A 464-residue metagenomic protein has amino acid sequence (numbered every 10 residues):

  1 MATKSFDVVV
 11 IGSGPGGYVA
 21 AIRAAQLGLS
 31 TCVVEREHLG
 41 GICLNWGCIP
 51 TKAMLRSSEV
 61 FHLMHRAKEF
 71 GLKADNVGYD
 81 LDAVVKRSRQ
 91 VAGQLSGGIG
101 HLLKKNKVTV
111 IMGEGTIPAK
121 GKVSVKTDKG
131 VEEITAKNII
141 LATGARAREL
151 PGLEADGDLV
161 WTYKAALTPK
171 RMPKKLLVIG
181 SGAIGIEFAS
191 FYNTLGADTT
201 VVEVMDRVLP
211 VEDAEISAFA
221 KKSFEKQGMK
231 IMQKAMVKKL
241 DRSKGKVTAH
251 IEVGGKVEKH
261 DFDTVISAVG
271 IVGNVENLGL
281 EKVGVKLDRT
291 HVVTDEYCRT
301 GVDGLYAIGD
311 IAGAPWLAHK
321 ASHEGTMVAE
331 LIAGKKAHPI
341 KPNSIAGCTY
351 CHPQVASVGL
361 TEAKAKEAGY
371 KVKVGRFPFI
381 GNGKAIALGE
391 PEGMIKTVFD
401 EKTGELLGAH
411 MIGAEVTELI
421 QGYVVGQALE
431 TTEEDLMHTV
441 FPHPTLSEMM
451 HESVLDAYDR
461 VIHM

Functional and structural regions predicted by a protein language model:
A2-F6, I22-L29, V34-M172, T200 (+7 more regions): Glycine-rich flavin
A2-G14, M172-I179: Beta1/beta-strand and adjacent pyrophosphate-binding region of the FAD-binding site in flavoprotein oxidoreductases
V9-G16, A25-E37, I42, I49 (+3 more regions): Flexible, glycine-rich terminal cap/loop adjacent to redox cofactors in electron-transfer oxidoreductases
V9-I11, G115, E133-G144, V178-I179 (+3 more regions): Short hydrophobic core segments
G17, G185-I186: N-terminal Rossmann-fold NAD(P) dinucleotide-binding loop
A21, A25, A189, N193-T194: Gly/Ala-rich phosphate-binding loop of Rossmann-like dinucleotide-binding domains, activating on the conserved
L153-M172, K259-G334: FAD-site-proximal beta/loop scaffold in flavoenzymes
